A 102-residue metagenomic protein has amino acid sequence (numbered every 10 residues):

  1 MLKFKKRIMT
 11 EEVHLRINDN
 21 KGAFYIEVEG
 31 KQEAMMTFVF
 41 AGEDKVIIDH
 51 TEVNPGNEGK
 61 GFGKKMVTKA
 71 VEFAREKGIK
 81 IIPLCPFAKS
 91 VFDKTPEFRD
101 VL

Functional and structural regions predicted by a protein language model:
M1-M9: Short, Lys/Arg-enriched N-terminal segments with co-localized hydrophobic residues within the first ~10-30 amino acids
L15-I17: Short loop/turn motifs at secondary-structure junctions and domain boundaries
G22-E33: Conserved beta-hairpin
M36-D44: A conserved beta-strand-loop-helix scaffold within acyl/acetyltransferase catalytic domains
K45-N54: Conserved acetyl-CoA binding element of GNAT-fold acetyltransferases
N57, G61-M66: Conserved acetyl-CoA pyrophosphate-binding loop and the N-cap/start of the following alpha-helix in GNAT-like
K69-L102: C-terminal structural segments of small proteins and small subunits
